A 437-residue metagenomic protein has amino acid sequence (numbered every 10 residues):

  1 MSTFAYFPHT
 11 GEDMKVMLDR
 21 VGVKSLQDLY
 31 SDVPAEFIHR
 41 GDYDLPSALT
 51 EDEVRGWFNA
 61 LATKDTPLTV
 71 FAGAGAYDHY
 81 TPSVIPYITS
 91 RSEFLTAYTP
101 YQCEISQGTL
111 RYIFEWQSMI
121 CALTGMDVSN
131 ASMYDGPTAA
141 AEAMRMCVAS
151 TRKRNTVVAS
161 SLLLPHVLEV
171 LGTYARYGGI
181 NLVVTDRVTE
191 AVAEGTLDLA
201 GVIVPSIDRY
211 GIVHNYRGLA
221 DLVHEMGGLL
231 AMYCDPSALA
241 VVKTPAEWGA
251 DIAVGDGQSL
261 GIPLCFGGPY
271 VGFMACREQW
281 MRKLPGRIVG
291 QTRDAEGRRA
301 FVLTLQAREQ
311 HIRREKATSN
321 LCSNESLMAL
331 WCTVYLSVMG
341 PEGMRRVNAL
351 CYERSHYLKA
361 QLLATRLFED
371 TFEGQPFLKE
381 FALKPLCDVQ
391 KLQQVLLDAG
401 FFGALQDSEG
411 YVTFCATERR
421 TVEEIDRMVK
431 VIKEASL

Functional and structural regions predicted by a protein language model:
M1-L18: Charged, compositionally biased N-terminal leader segments and the immediate start of the first structured element
K24-F37, A250-G255: TRNA-binding/sensing appendages of the translation machinery
V33-F114: N-terminal entrance/gating region of PLP-dependent enzymes' catalytic architecture
S92-C103, M119-M126, R152-R154, R176 (+5 more regions): Gly-rich Lys/Arg/Thr-decorated short loops/hinges at beta-loop-alpha junctions or inter-strand turns that position
Y101-I105, T109, C121-A141: Short loop-beta-helix segment that forms the pyridoxal 5′-phosphate
G108, T138-R298, L367, L383-L386 (+3 more regions): Conserved PLP-enzyme active-site core in the AAT-like
L260-T365, E373-G374: Active-site C-terminal subdomain of aminotransferase-like
E342-M428: Conserved C-terminal alpha-helix-loop-beta "cap" of PLP-dependent enzymes that closes/shapes the active-site mouth
